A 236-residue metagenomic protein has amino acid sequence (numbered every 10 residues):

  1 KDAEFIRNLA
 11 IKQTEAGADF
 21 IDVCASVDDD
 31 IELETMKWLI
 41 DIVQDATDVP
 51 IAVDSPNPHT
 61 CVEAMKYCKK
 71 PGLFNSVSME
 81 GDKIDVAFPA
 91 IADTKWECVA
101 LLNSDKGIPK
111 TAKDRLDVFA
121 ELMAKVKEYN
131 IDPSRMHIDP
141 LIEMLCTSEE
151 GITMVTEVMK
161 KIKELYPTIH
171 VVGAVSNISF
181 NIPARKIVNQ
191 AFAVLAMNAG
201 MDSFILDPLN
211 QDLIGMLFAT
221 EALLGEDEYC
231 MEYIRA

Functional and structural regions predicted by a protein language model:
K1, T14-C24, Q44, K69 (+1 more regions): Gly-rich Lys/Arg/Thr-decorated short loops/hinges at beta-loop-alpha junctions or inter-strand turns that position
K1-N8, E228-A236: N-terminal amphipathic alpha-helix/helix-capping segment at the start of soluble metabolic enzymes
T14-V49, I142-I152: Glycine-rich, proline-tolerant flexible connector loops at the mouths of alpha/beta enzymes
D22-D28, V49-N57, G72-D82, E150: Catalytic beta/alpha-barrel core
I31-K69, T156-G173: Alpha-helix-loop-beta-strand connector modules within alpha/beta enzyme cores
V86, D93-R235: Catalytic alpha/beta core domains of metabolic enzymes, predominantly
